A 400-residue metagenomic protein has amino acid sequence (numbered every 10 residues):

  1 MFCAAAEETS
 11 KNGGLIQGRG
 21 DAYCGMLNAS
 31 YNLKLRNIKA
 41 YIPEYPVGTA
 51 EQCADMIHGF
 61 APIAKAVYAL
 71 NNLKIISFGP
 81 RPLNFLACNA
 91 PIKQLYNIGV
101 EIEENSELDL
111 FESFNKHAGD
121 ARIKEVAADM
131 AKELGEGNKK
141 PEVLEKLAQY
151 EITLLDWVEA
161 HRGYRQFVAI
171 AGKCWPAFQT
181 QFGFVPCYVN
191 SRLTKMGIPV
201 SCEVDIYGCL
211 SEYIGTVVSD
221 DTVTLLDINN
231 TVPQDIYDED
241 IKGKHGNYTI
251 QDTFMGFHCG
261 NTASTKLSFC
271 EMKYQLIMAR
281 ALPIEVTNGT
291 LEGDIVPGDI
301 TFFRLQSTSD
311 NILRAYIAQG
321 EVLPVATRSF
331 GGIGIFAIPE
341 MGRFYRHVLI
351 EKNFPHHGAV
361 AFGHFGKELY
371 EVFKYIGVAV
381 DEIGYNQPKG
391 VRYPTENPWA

Functional and structural regions predicted by a protein language model:
M1-E7, I170: Short beta-strand elements of ligand-binding domains
A6-T9, G13-M56, Q179-Q234: Anion-binding alpha/beta catalytic cores of soluble intermediary-metabolism enzymes, centered on
E7-V126, M130-E136: Cap/lid and interdomain-hinge subdomains that line or gate substrate/regulatory clefts in soluble alpha/beta enzymes
A90-N97, V185-N190, Y375-V378: Short, solvent-exposed amphipathic alpha-helical segments in soluble enzyme and RNA/protein-processing domains
K124-V218: Long, internal scaffold/assembly segments composed of regular secondary structure
A169-P176, D227-K242, P388-P394: A glycine-rich phosphate-binding loop feature that marks nucleotide/adenosyl-phosphate handling sites
T194-F330: C-terminal catalytic subdomain
Q275-A400: Extended hydrophobic packing segments that form well-structured cores
